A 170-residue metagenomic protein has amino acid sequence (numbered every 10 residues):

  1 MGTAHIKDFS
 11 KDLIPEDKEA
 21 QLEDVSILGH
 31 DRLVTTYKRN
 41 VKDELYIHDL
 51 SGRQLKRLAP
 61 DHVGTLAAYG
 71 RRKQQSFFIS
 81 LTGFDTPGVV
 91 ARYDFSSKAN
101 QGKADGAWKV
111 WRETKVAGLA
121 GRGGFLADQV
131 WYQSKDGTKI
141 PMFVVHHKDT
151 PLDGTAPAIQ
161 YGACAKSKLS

Functional and structural regions predicted by a protein language model:
A4-G29: Generic long, charged, amphipathic alpha-helical segments
I14-E16, E23-D24, T36, K42-G154 (+1 more regions): Non-catalytic accessory segments flanking enzyme active sites
P157-A158: Alpha/beta-hydrolase fold active-site loops
A165: Active-site pre-Tyr helix/loop in NAD(P)-dependent dehydrogenases
